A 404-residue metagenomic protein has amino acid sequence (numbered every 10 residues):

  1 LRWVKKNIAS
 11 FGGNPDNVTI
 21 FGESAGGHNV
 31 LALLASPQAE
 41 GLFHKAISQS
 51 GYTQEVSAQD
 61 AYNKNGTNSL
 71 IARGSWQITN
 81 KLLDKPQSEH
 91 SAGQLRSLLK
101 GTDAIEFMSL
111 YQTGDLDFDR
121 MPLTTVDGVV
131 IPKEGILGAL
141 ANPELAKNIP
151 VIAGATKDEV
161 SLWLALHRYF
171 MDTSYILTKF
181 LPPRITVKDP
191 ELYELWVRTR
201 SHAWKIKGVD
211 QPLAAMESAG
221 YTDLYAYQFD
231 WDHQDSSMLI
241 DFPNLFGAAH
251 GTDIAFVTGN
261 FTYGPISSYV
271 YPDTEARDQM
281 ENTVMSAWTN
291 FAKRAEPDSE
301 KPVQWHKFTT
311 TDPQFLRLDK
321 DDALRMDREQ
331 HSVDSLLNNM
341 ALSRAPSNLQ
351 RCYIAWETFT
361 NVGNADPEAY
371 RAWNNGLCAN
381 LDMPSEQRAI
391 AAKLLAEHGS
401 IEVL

Functional and structural regions predicted by a protein language model:
L1-A92, T113, V130-K133, L137-L166 (+6 more regions): Serine-hydrolase-like catalytic core of hydrolytic proteins
S24-G27, A104-E106, K157, W231-D235 (+2 more regions): Short, internal active-site loops enriched in acidic
A35-A39, P243-F246, F308: Short glycine-biased active-site loop of nucleotidyltransferases that positions the nucleotide triphosphate and helps
Q54, A58, E89-D278, A287 (+5 more regions): Substrate-gating cap/lid region and adjacent catalytic-acid/histidine neighborhood within extracellular/lumenal
N65-L70, F107, D334-L336: Surface-exposed intrinsically disordered loops and tails
N68-A72, S88, S97-G101, D189 (+3 more regions): Intrinsic-disorder-associated interaction segments
V129-V130, E217-L224, D232, G264-L404: Alpha/beta-hydrolase-fold serine-hydrolase catalytic core, especially in secreted/extracellular enzymes
